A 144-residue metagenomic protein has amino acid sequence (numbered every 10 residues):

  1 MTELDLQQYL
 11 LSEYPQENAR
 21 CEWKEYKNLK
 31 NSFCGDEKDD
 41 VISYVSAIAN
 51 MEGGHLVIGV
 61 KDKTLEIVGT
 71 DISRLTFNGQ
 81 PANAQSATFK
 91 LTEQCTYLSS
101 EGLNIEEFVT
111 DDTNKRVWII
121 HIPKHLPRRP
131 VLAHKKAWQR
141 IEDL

Functional and structural regions predicted by a protein language model:
M1-L144: Conserved N-terminal catalytic/coupling substructures associated with nucleotide/phosphate chemistry
